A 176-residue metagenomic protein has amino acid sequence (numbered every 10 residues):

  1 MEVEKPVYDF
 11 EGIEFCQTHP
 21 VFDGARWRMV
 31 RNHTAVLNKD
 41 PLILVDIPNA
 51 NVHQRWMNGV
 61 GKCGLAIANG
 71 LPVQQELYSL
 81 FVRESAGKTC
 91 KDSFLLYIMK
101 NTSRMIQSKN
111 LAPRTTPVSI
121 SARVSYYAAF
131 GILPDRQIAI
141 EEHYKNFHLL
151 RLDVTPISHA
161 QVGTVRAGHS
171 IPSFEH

Functional and structural regions predicted by a protein language model:
M1-D9: A generic structural motif
Y8-H176: Active-site and adjacent loop segments of nucleotide-processing enzymes that use two-metal-ion phosphate chemistry
